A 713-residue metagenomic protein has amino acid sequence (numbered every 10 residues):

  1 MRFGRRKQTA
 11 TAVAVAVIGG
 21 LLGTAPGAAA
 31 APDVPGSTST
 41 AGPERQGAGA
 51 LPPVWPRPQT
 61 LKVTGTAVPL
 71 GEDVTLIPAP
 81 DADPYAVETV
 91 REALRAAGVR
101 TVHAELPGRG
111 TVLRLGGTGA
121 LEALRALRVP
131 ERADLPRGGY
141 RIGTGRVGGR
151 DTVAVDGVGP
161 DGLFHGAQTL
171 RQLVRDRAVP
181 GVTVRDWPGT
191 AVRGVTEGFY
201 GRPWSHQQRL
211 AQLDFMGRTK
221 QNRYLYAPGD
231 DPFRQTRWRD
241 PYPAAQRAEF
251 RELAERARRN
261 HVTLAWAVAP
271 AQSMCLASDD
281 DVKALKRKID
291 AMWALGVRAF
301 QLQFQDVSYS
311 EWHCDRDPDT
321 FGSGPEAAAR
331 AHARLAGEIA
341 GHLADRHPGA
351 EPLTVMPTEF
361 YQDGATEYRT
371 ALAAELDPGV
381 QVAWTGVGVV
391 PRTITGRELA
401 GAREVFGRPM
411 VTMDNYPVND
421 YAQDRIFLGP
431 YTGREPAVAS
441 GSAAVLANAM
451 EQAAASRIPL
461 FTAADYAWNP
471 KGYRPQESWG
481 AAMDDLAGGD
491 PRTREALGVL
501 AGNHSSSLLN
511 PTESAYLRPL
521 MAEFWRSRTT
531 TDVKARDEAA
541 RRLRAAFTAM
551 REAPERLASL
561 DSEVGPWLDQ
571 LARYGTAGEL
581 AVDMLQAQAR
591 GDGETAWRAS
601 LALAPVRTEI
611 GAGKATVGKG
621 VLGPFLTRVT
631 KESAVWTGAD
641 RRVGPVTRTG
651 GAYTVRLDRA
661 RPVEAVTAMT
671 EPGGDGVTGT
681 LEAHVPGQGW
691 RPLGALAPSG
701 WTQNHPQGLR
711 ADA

Functional and structural regions predicted by a protein language model:
R2-T11, V15-G20, A30-G148, V179-T183: Acidic, contiguous N-terminal accessory segments
Q8-A12, I18-Q59, G71, A104-G110 (+4 more regions): N-terminal low-complexity, Pro/Thr-rich disordered segments that flank secretion/membrane-targeting signals
W55-Q59, G472-G644, R661: C-terminal functional modules
L76, G159, V195, M216 (+3 more regions): Conserved, mostly hydrophobic/aromatic
L135-K288, A294-R298: Feature activates predominantly on carbohydrate-active enzymes
T236, R298, S310-E477: Catalytic-core regions of glycoside hydrolase
L253, S278-F304, A328-R346: An active-site-proximal structural segment forming one wall of the substrate-binding cleft that immediately precedes
D640-P692, P698-A713: Aromatic, loop-rich ligand-recognition surfaces of beta-strand-rich domains
